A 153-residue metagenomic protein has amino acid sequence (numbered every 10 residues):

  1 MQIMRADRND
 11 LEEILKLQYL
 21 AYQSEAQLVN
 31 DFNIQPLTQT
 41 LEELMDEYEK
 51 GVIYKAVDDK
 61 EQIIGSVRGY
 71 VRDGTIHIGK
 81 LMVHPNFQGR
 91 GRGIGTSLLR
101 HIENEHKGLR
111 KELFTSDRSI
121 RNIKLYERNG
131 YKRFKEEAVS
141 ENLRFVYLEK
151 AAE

Functional and structural regions predicted by a protein language model:
Q2-K16: A short beta-loop-alpha structural element at the N-terminal edge of CoA-dependent acyl/N-acetyltransferase catalytic
L15, Y19-L44: Conserved GNAT-fold acetyl-CoA-binding loop/helix
E43-K55: A short helix-loop-beta-strand connector motif used in the catalytic cores of GNAT acetyltransferases and, in some
K55, Q62-Y70, T75-M82: Conserved beta-strand in the GNAT
L81-R90, T115-D117: A short, internal acetyl-CoA/4′-phosphopantetheine-binding micro-motif in the GNAT/acyltransferase core
V83, R90-N104, R128: Conserved acetyl-CoA-binding loop-helix of GNAT-fold acetyltransferases
T96-S97, R118-K135, L143: Conserved active-site alpha-helix within GNAT-family acetyltransferase domains
N104-D117: Conserved GNAT acetyl-CoA-binding A-motif
